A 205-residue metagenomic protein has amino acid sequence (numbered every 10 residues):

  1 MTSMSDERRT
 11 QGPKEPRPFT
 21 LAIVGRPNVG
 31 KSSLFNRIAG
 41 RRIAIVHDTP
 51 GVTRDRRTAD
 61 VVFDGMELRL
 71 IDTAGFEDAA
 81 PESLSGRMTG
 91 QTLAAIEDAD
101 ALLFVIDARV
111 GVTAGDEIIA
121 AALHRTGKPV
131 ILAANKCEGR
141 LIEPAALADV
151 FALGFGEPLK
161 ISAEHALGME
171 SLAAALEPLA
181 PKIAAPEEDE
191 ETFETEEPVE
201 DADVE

Functional and structural regions predicted by a protein language model:
T2-G86, G90-D98, I106, A185-E205: Conserved G1/Walker A P-loop phosphate-binding module
F35, R54, A74, A120 (+3 more regions): Conserved protein kinase catalytic domain
P50-V52, G75-E77, R109-G111, K136-L141 (+1 more regions): Conserved nucleotide-binding/hydrolysis micro-motifs of P-loop NTPases
A59-V62, R87-E157: Conserved C-terminal guanine-recognition region of P-loop GTPase G domains, centered on the G4
K128-I131, K136-E196: Canonical P-loop GTPase G-domain recognition
